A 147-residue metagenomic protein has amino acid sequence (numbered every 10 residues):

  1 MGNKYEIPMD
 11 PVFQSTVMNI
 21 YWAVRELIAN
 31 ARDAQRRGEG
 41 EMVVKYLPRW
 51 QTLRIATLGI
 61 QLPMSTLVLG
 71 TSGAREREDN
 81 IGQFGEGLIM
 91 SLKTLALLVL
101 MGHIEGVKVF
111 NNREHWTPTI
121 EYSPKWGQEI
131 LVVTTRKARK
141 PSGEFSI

Functional and structural regions predicted by a protein language model:
M1, T94-N112, W116-I147: Flexible, glycine-/charge-rich segments associated with ATP-binding catalytic modules
G2-I28, G73-N80: Conserved short strand/loop->alpha-helix "switch" segment adjacent to the catalytic nucleotide/phosphoryl-transfer site
I7-M9, V43-W50: Non-catalytic, low-structured ubiquitin/UBL-interacting segments
F13-R32, L47-L53, T57, K137-I147: Conserved phosphate-chemistry cores used by DNA topoisomerases
S15-V44, G87-L98: Conserved ATP-binding N-box helix of the HATPase_c
R37, F84-E86, Q128-V132: Short amphipathic alpha-helical surface micro-motifs
T52-P118: Flexible ATP-lid and adjacent glycine-rich G1/G2 motifs of the Bergerat
